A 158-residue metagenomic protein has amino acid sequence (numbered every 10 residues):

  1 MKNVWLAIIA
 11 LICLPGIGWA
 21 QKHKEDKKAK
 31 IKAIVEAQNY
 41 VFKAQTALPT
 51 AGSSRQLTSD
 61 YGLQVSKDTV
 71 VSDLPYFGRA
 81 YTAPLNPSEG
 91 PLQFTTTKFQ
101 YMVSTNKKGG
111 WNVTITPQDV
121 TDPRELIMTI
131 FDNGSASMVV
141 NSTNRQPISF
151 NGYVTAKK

Functional and structural regions predicted by a protein language model:
M1-D26: Bacterial Sec-dependent N-terminal signal peptides
A10, T46, Y76, P117 (+1 more regions): A broadly conserved detector of short glycine/acidic/proline-rich loop/turn motifs that flank catalytic sites and bind
K22-H23, L48-L57, L85-T95, T114-T121: Short, solvent-exposed secondary-structure boundary motifs
H23-P84: N-terminal secretory signal peptides
Q64-G110: Mature extracytoplasmic domains of secretory-pathway proteins
F94-K158: Helix-rich interaction surfaces within compact, conserved domain-sized segments that mediate assembly or partner
